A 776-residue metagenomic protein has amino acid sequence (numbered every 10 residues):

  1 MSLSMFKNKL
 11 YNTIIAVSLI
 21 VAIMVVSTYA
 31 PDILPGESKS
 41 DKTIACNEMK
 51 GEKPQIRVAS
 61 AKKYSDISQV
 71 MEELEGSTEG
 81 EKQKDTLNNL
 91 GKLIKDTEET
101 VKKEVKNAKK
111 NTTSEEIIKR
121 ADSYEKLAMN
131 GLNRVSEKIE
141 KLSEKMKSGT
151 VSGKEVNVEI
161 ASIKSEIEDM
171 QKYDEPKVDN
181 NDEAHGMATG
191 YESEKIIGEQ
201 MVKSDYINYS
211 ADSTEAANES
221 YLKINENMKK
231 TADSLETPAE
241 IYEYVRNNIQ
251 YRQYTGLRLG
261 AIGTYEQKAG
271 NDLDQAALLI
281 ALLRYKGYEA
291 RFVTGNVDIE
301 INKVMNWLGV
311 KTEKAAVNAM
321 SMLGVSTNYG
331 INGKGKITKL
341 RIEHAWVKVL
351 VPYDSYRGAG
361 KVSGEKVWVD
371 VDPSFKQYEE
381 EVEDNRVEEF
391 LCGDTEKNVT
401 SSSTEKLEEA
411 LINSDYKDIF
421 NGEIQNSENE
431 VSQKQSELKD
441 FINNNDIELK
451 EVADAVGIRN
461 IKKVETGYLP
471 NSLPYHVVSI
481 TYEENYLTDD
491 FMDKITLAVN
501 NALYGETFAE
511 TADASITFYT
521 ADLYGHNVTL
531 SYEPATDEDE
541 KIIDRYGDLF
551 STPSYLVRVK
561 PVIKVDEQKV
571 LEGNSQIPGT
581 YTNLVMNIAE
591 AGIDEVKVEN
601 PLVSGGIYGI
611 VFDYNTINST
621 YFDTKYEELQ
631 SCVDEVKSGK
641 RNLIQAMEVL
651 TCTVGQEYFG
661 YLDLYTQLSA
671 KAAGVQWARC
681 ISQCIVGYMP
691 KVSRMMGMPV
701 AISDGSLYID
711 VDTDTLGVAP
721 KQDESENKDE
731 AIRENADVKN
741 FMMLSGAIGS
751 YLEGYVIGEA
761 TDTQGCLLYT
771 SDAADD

Functional and structural regions predicted by a protein language model:
M1-K7: N-terminal secretory signal peptides that target proteins for export/translocation
Y11-A22: Sec-dependent N-terminal signal peptides
S38-E98: N-terminal mature-domain "stem" immediately C-terminal to a signal peptide or N-terminal signal-anchor/transmembrane
E72-E75, E79-K82, T86-E168, K172-V178: Long, low-complexity or tandemly repetitive, helically biased scaffold regions used for multimeric assembly/adhesion
G153-N218: Non-catalytic propeptide/linker segments at domain boundaries
E194-N271, Q275-R291, G295-V304, I342: Secondary-structure boundary elements
D274, A281, Y285, G295-S554 (+2 more regions): His-Asp-centered catalytic microenvironments across diverse enzyme cores, prominently the transglutaminase-like
D539, D544-S771, D776: Long C-terminal appendages of very large multidomain proteins
